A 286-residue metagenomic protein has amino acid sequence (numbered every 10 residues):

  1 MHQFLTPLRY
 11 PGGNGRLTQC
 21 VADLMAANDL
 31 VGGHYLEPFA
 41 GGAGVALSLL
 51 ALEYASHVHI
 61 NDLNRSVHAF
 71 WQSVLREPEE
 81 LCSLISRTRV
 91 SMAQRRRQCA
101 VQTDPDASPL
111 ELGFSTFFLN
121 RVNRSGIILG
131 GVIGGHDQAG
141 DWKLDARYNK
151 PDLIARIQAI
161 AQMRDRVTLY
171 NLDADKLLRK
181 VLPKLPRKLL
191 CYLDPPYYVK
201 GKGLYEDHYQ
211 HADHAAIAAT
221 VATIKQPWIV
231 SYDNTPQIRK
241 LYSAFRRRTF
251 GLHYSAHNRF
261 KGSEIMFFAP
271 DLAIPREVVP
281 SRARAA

Functional and structural regions predicted by a protein language model:
M1-L24, L30, V74-Y192, P196-K202 (+2 more regions): SAM-dependent nucleic-acid methyltransferase catalytic core
M1-Y54, L63, L172-L178, L182-L190 (+1 more regions): Class I S-adenosyl-L-methionine
Y54-S56, Q162-V167, S243: A short helix-to-beta-strand connector/capping loop
H59: Conserved beta-strand positions in the Rossmann-like core of class I SAM-dependent methyltransferases
S66-S73: Short alpha-helix adjacent to the SAM-binding motif of class I
